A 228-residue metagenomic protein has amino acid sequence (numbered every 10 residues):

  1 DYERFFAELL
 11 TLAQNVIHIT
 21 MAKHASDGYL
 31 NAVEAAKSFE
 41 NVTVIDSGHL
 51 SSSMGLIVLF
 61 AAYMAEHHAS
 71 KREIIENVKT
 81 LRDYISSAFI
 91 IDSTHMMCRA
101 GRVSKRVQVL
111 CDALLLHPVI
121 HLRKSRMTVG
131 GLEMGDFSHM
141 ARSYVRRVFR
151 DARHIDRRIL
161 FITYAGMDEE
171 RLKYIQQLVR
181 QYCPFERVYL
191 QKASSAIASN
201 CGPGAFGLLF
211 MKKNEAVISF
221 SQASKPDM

Functional and structural regions predicted by a protein language model:
D1-L9: Glycine-rich oxoanion-binding loops at beta->alpha junctions
N15, A25-T43, H49-M228: Mixed-charge interfacial surface used for oligomerization/domain docking and macromolecular partner engagement
H18: Glycine/small-residue-rich loop that forms an oxyanion/phosphate-binding "nest" at active or ligand-binding sites
M21-A22: Short, well-ordered beta-to-alpha junction loops that form the rim of enzyme active sites and present histidine/acidic
